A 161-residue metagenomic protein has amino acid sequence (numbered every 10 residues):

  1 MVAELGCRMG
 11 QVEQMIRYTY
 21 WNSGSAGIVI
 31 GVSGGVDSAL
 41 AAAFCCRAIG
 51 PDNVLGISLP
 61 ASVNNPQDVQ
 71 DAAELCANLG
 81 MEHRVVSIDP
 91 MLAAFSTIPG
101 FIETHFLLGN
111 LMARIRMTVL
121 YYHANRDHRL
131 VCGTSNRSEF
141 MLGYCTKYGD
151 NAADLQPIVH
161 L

Functional and structural regions predicted by a protein language model:
M1-T146: ATP-dependent adenylation/nucleotidyltransferase module used to activate substrates
Y144-H160: A mobile, often basic/glycine-rich helix-loop segment that functions as the active-site lid/recognition loop
